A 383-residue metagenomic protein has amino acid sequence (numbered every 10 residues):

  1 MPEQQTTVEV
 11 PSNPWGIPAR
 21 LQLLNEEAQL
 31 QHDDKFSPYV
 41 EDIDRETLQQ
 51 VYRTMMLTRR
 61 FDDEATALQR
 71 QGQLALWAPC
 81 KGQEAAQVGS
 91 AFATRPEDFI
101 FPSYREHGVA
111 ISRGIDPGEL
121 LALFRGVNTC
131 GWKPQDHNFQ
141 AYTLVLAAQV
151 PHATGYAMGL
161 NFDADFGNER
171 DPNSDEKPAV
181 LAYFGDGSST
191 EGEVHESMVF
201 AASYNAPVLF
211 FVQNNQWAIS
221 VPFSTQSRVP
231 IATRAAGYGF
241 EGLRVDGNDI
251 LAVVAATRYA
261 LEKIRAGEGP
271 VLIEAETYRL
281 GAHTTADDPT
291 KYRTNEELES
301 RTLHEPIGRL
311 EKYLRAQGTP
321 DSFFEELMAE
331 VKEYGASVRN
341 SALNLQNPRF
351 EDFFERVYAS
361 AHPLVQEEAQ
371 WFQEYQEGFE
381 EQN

Functional and structural regions predicted by a protein language model:
M1-A85, G281, T290, N295-N383: Conserved acidic/glycine
S12-P14, S90-A93, E262-I264: A general structural signal for short secondary-structure junctions and capping/turn motifs
N25, P102, R244-D246: Structural signal for conserved beta-strand scaffold positions within catalytic alpha/beta enzyme cores
L30, H107, N215-A218: A short, flexible beta-alpha/helix-coil linker loop
H32-D33, E64, C130, I219-V221 (+1 more regions): Short acidic/His/Gly/Ser-rich catalytic and metal-binding motifs that mark active-site loops of diverse hydrolases
R60-D63, A67-A206, P222-A232, A236-G239: Cofactor-binding active-site loop characterized by glycine-rich and histidine/acidic residues
Y104-R105, A275-T277, N347, E355: Short, well-ordered beta-to-alpha junction loops that form the rim of enzyme active sites and present histidine/acidic
A147-N344: Glycine-rich ThDP/TPP pyrophosphate-binding loop and its adjacent helix/strand module within ThDP-dependent enzymes
